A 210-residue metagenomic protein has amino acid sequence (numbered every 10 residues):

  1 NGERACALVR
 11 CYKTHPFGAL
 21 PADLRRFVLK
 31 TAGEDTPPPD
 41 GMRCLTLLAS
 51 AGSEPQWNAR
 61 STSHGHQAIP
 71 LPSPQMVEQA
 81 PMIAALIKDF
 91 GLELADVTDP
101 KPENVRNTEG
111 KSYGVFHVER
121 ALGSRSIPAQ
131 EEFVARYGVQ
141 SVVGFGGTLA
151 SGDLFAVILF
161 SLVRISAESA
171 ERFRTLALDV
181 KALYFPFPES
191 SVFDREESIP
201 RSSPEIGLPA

Functional and structural regions predicted by a protein language model:
N1-Y113, L162-S191, S198-P209: Intrinsically disordered, low-complexity terminal regulatory regions
A7, Q140-S141: Short acidic/polar active-site loop segments enriched in Thr and Asp
E103-G138: Signal-transducing coupling segments at domain and membrane junctions
Y137-Q140, D179: Long, amphipathic alpha-helical coupling/dimerization segments that relay conformational signals between
S141-G147: A short, aliphatic-rich beta-strand micro-motif
L149, A156-S166: Short beta-strand-to-loop transition segments that serve as allosteric relay/switch motifs in sensory/regulatory domains
